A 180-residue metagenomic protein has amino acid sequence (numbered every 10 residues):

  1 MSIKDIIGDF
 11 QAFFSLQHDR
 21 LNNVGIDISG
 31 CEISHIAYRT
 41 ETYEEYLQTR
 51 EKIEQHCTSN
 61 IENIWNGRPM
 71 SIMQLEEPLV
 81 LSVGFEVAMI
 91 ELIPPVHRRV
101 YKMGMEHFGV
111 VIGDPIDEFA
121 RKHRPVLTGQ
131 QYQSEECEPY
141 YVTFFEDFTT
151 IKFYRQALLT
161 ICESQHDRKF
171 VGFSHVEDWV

Functional and structural regions predicted by a protein language model:
M1-C31, T40-V80, F119-R124, C137-Y141: Core segments of cupin and vicinal oxygen chelate
S2, I6, F13, Q17 (+5 more regions): Eukaryotic, polar/proline-rich low-complexity intrinsically disordered regions
E32-T42, V96-E118: Vicinal oxygen chelate
E41-Y43, P78, P95, G113-P115 (+2 more regions): Generic structural motif
S59-E106, G129-F144: Vicinal oxygen chelate
I72-V80, H107-A120, I161, E177-V180: Short secondary-structure transition/capping segments
D117-V180: Glycine-rich, aromatic-bearing surface loops/beta-hairpins
